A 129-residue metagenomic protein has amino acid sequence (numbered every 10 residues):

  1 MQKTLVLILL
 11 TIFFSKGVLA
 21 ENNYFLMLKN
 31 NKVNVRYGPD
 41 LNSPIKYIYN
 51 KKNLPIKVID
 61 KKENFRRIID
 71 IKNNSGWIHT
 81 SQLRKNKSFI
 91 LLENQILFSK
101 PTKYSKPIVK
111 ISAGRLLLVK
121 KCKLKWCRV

Functional and structural regions predicted by a protein language model:
T4-F14: Sec-dependent N-terminal signal peptides
V18-Y37, Y47-K52, I59-C127: SH3-family beta-barrel domains
P39-S43: Second-shell loop/turn segments in exported
